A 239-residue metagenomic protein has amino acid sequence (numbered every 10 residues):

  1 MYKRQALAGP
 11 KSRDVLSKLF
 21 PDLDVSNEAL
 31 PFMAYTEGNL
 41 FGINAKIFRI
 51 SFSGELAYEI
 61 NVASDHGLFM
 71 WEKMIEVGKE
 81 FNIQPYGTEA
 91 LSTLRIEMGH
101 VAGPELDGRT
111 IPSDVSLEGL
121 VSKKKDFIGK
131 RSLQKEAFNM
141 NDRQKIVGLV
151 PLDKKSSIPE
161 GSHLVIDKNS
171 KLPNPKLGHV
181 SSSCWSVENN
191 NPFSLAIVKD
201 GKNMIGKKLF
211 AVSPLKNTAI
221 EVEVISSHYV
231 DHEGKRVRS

Functional and structural regions predicted by a protein language model:
K3-S239: Conserved, structured C-terminal
